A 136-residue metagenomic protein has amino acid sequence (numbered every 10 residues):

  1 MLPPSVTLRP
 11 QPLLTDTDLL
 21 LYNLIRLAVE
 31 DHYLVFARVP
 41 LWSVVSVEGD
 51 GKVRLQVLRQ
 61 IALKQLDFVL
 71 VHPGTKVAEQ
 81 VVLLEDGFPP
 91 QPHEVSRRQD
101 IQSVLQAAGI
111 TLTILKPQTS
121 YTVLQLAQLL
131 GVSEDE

Functional and structural regions predicted by a protein language model:
M1-G49: N-terminal topogenic membrane-targeting module
M1-P10, S120-E136: Non-catalytic C-terminal interaction segments of nucleic acid-processing enzymes
P3-P4, V47-E48, R54, L83-L84 (+1 more regions): Generic signal for short, ordered secondary-structure residues within or immediately flanking folded domains
P10, V57, L115: Generic anion/oxyanion-binding catalytic loop in active/binding sites
L13, A37-V77: Active-site metal-binding core of divalent-cation-utilizing nuclease and nuclease-like domains
D16-L19, N23-Y33, A37, V95-Q106 (+2 more regions): Intrinsically disordered, low-complexity Ser/Thr/Pro/Gly-rich regulatory segments
Y22-R26, L55-A62, Q80-D86: Short, mixed-charge, low-aromatic patches
V69, P73-Q128: Basic, amphipathic alpha-helical patches used to engage nucleic acids or provide basic targeting signals, exemplified
